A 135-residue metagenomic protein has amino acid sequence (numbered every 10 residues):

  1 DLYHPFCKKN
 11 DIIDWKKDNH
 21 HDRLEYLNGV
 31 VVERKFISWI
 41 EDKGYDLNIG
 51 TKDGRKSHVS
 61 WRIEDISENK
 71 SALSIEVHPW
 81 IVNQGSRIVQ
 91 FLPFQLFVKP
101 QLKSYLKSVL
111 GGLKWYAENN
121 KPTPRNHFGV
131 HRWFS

Functional and structural regions predicted by a protein language model:
D1-D18, F134-S135: Hydrophobic ligand-binding cavity/cleft-lining segments
K16-D18, E41, S67: Residue-level recognition of beta-strand termini and adjacent short loop/turns
H20-L27, D46-K52: Short beta-strand segments that buttress and anchor functional surface loops
R23, E33, G44-D46, S60-R62 (+1 more regions): Beta-strand secondary-structure signal
L27-V31, R55-S57: Short coil-to-beta-strand transition motifs
T51-S108, L113-W115, N119, P124-N126: Beta-strand/loop substructures that line and gate deep hydrophobic ligand-binding cavities in soluble
T123-S135: Charge-rich (especially acidic), low-complexity segments
